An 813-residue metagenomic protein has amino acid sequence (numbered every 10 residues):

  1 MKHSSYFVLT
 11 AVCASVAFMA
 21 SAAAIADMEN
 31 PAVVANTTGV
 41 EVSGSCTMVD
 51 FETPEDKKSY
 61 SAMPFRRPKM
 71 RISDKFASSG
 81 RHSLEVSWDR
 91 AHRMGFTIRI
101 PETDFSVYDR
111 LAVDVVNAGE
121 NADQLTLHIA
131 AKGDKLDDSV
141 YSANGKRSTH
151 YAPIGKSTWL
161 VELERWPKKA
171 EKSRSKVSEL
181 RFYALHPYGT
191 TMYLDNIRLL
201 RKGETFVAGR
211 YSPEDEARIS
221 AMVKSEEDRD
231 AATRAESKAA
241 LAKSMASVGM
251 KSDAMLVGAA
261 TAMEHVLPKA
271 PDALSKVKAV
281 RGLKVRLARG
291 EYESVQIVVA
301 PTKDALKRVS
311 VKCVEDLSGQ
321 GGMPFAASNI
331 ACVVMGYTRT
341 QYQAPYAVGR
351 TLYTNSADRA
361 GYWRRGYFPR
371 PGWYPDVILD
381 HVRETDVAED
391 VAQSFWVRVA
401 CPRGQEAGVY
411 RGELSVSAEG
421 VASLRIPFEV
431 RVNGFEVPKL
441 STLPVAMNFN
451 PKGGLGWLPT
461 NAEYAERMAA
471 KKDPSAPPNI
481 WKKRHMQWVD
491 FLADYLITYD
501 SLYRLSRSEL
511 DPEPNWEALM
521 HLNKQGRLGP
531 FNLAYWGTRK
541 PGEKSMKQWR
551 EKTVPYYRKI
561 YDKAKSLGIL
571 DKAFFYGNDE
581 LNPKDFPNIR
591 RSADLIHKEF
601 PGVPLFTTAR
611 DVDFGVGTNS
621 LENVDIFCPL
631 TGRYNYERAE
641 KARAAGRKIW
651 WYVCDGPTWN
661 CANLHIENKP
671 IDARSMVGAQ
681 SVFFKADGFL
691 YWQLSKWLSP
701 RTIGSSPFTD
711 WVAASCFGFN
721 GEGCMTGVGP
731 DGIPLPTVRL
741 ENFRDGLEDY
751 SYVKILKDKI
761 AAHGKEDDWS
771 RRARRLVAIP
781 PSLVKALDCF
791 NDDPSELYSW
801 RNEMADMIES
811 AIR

Functional and structural regions predicted by a protein language model:
A23-R66, F206-A217: Extracellular carbohydrate-recognition regions
A24-D27, L185-M222, A422-L440: Extracellular polysaccharide-targeting segments
R71-R93: Short carbohydrate-recognition loop motifs
W88-E171, K176, P187-Y193, R198-G203: Extracellular ligand-binding interfaces
M222, R229, H521, W536-G542 (+3 more regions): Catalytic domains of carbohydrate-active enzymes that cleave complex glycans
E226, D230-A279, K303-V397: Surface-exposed binding patches on compact interaction domains or structured appendages
A300, V314-L317, T338-Y342, A347-R403 (+5 more regions): Aromatic-lined carbohydrate-binding surfaces of glycoside hydrolases
A644-R674: Active-site clefts of carbohydrate-active enzymes
